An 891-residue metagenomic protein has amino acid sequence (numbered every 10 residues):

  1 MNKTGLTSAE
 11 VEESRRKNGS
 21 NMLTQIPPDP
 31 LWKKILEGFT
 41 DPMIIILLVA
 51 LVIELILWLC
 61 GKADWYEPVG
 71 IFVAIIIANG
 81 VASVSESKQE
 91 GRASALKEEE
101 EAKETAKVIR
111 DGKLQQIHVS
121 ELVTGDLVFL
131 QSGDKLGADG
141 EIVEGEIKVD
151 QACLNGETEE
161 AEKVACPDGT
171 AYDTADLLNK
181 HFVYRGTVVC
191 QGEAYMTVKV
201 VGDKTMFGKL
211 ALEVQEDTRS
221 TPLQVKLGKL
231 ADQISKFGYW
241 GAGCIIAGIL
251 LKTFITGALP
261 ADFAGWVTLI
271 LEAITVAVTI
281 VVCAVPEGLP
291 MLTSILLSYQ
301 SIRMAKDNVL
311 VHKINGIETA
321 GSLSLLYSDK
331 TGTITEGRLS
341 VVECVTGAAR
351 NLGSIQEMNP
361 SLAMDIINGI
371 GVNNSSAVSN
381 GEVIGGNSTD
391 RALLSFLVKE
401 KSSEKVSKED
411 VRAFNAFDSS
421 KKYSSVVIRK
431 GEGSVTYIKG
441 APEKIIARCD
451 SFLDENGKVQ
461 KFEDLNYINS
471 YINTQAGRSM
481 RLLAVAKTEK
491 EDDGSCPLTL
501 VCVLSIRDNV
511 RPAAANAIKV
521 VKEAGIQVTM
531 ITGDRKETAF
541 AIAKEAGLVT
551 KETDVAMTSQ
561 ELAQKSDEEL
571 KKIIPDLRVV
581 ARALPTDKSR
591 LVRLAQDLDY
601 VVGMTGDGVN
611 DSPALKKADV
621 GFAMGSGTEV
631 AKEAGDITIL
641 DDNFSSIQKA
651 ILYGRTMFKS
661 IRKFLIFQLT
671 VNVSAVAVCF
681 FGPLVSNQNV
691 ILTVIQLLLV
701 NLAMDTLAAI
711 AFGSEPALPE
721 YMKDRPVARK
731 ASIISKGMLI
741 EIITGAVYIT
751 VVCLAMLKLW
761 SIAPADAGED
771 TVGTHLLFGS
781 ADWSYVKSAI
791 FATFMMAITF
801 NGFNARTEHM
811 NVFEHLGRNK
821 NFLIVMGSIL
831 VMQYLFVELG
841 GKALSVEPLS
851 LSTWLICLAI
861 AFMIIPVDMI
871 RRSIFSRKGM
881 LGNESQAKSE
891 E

Functional and structural regions predicted by a protein language model:
M1-P726, K730-I734, F791, E808-E891: Conserved cytosolic headpiece of P-type ATPases
L251-L259, L754-T771, E838-G841: Membrane-helix interface motif
L259-L269, A763-A781: Membrane-interfacial helical/loop segments at transmembrane boundaries in membrane proteins
V671-A675, E741-C753: Core segments of transmembrane alpha-helices that mediate helix-helix packing or line hydrophobic substrate/ligand
M704, Y785-G802: Generic alpha-helical transmembrane segments
A728-V747, G779-A789: Membrane-water interface at loop-to-transmembrane-helix junctions
L759-A763, W783, M795: C-terminal substrate-binding/catalytic lobe of Rossmann-fold NAD(P)-dependent dehydrogenases
A805: A C-terminal functional module that forms or caps the active site or interfaces directly with catalytic machinery
